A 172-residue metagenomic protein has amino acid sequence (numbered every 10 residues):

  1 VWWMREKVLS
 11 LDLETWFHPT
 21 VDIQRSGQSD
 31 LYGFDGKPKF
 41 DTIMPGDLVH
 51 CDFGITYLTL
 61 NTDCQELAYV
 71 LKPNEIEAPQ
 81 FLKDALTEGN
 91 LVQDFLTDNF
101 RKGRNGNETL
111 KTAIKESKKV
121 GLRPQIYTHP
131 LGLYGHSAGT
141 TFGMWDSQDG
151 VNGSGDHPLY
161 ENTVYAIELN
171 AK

Functional and structural regions predicted by a protein language model:
V1-K172: Active-site neighborhoods and metal-handling regions in enzymes and metal-associated proteins
